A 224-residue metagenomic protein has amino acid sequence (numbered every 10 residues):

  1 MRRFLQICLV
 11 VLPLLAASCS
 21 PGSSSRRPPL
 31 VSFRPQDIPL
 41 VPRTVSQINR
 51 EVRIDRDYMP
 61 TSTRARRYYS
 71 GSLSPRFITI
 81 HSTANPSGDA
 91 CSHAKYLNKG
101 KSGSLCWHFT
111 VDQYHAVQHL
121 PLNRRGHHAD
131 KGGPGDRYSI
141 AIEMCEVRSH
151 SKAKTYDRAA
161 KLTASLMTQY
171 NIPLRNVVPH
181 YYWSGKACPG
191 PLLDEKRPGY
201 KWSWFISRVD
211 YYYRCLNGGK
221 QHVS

Functional and structural regions predicted by a protein language model:
M1-F4: Positively charged n-region of N-terminal signal peptides that target proteins for export
Q6-A17: Hydrophobic helical h-region of N-terminal Sec-dependent signal peptides in bacterial secretory/periplasmic proteins
C19-K131, G135: N-terminal catalytic cores of peptidoglycan-degrading enzymes
C19-R56, R148-S224: Basic/polar, cationic surfaces and motifs that engage anionic cell-wall and phosphate/carboxylate ligands
T79, H108, A141-E143, V178: Soluble periplasmic/extracytoplasmic beta-strand elements of cell-envelope proteins
G132-Y138, I206-R208: A structural motif
G135, I140-S149: Cell-envelope and extracellular/periplasmic
